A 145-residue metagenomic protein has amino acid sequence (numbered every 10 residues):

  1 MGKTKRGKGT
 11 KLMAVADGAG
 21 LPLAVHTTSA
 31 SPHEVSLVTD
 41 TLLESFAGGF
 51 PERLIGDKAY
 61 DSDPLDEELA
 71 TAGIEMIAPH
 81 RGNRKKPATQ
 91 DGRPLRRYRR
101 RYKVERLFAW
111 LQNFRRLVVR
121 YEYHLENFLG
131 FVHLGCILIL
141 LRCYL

Functional and structural regions predicted by a protein language model:
M1-V15: Active-site-proximal, Lys/Arg-enriched surface segment that forms a nucleic-acid-binding/basic interface patch
R6, F50-Y123: Helix-centered, glycine/charged polyanion-binding patches within enzymatic domains that contact phosphate-containing
K11-A14, A24, F108-A109, L129-H133: Conserved, well-structured core segments
K11-P22, S31, V38: Short conserved beta-strand segments at catalytic cores or DNA/RNA-binding microdomains of nucleic-acid binding
P22-V25, V119: Short small-residue beta-strand/loop micro-motif enriched in glycine and branched aliphatics
A24-T27, S36-V38, L65-E67, Y144: A short secondary-structure junction signal
H26-G48, R53: Active-site beta-loop-alpha junctions of metal-dependent nucleic acid enzymes, especially the RNase H-like/DDE
F131-L145: Charged phosphate-binding loop/patch that engages nucleotide di/tri-phosphates or the phosphate backbone of nucleic
